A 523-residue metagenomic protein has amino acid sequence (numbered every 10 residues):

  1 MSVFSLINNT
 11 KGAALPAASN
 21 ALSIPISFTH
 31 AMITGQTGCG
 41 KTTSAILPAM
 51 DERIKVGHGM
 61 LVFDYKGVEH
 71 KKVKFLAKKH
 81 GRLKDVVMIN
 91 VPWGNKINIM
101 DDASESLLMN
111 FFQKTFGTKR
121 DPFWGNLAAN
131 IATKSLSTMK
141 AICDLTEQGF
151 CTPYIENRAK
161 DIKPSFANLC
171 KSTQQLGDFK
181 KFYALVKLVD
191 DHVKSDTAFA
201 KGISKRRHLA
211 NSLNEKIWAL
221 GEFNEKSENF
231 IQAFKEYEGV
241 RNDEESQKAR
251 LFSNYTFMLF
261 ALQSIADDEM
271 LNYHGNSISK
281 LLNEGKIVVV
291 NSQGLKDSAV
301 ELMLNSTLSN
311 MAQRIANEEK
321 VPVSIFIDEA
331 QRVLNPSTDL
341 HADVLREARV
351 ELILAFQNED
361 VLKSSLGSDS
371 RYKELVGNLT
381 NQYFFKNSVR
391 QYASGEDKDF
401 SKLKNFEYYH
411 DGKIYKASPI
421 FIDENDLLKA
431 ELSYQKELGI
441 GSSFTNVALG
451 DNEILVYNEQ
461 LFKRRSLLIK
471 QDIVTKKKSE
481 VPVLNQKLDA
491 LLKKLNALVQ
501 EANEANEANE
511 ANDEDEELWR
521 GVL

Functional and structural regions predicted by a protein language model:
S2-A18, L22-V350, Y408-H410, I440-L449 (+3 more regions): P-loop NTPase motor domains
L340-Y457, E517-W519: Conserved ATP-driven motor cores of ASCE-family P-loop NTPases powering translocation/secretion/packaging/pilus
V499-D515: Compositionally biased, intrinsically disordered low-complexity segments enriched for polar/charged residues
D513-L523: Short acidic DE-rich linear segments
